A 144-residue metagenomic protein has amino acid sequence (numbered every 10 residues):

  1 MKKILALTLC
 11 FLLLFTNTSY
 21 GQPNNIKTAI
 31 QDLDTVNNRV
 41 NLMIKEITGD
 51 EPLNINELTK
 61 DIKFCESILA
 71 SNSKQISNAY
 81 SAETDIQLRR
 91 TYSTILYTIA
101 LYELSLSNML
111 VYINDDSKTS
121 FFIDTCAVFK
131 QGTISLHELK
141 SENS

Functional and structural regions predicted by a protein language model:
I4-T16: Sec-dependent N-terminal signal peptides
F15-N24: Sec-dependent signal peptide cleavage junction
N24-I95, K118-N143: Alpha-helical segments in soluble extracytoplasmic regions
Y97-Y102: Hydrophobic alpha-helical membrane segments
M109-T119: Membrane-helix boundary connector in multi-pass membrane proteins
